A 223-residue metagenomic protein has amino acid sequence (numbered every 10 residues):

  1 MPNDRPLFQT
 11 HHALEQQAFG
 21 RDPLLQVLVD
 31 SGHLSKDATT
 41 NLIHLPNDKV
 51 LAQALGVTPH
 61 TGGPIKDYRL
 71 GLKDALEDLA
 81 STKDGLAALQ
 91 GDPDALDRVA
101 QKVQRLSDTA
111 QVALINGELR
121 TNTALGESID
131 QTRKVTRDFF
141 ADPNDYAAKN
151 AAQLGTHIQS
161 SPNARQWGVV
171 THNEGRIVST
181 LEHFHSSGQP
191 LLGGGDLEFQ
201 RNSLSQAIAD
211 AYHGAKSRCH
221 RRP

Functional and structural regions predicted by a protein language model:
P2-A38: Histidine-centered nuclease catalytic patch
R5-Q9, D37-H44, D94, R98-Q101 (+1 more regions): Short, well-structured alpha-helical interface segments that form or flank functional binding sites
A13, N47-D48, L79: Conserved beta-strand->loop/alpha-helix structural units within folded catalytic cores of enzymes with alpha/beta
Q17-F19, Q53-G56: Short catalytic/ligand-binding loop motif for oxyanion handling, primarily in non-cytosolic enzymes, centered on
V29-L55: Charge-dense polyanion-binding interfaces
A54-P223: C-terminal, well-folded lobe of enzymatic/effector domains
